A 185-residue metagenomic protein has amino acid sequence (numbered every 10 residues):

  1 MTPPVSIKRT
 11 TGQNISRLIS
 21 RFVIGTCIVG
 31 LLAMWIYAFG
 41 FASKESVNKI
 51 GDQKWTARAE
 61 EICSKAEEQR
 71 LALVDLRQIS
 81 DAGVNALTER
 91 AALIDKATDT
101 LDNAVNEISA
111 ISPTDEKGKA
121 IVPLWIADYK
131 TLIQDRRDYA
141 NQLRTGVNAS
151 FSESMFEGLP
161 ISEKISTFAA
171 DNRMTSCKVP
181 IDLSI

Functional and structural regions predicted by a protein language model:
M1-I19: Terminal targeting segments of Actinobacterial cell-envelope proteins
P3-S6, A38, L132: Short, functional N-terminal and low-complexity linear motifs
R21-F39: Hydrophobic membrane-insertion alpha-helices, especially the h-region of bacterial N-terminal signal peptides
A38-A57: Ser/Thr/Pro/Gly-rich low-complexity linker/stalk segments immediately outside membranes or between
K54-A140, S150-I185: Alpha-helical segments in soluble extracytoplasmic regions
Q142-G146: Membrane-helix boundary connector in multi-pass membrane proteins
